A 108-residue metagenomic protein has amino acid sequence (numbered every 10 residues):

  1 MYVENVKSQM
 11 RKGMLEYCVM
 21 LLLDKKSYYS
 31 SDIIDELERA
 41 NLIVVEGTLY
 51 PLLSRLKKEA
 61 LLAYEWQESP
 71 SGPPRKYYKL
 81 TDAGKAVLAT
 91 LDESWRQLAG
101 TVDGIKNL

Functional and structural regions predicted by a protein language model:
M1-V6: Short, intrinsically disordered or compositionally biased N-terminal tails of bacterial proteins
K7-T48: N-terminal helix-turn-helix DNA-binding core of bacterial DNA-binding proteins
L42, Q67-S69: Short polar/acidic secondary-structure junctions
L49-P51, R55-L56: Basic amphipathic alpha-helical segments that dock to polyanions
A60: Glycine-centered, phosphate/nucleic-acid-interacting loop/turn motifs that mediate DNA/RNA or nucleotide
Y64: Short beta-strand "wing" residues that participate in macromolecule-binding interfaces
P70, P74-D92: Basic, amphipathic "hinge/linker" alpha-helix immediately C-terminal to the N-terminal HTH DNA-binding motif
A86-L108: Amphipathic alpha-helical dimerization/coiled-coil segments that flank or bridge DNA-binding/regulatory modules
